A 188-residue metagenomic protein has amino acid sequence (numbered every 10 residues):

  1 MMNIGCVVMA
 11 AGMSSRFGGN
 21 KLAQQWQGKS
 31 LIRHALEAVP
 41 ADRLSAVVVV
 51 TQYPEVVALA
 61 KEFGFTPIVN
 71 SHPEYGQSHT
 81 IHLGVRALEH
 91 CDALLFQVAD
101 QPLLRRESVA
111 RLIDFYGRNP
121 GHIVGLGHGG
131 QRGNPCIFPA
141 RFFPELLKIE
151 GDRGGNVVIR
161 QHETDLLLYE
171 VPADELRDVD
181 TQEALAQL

Functional and structural regions predicted by a protein language model:
M2, P144, K148-L188: Conserved alpha/beta core of the MobA/IspD/sugar-nucleotide pyrophosphorylase nucleotidyltransferase superfamily
M2-P54: N-terminal glycine-rich phosphate-binding loop and ensuing alpha1 helix
M9-A11, V50, Q97-V98, L126-G127 (+1 more regions): Short beta-strand segments
L22, A46, T66, D165-L167 (+1 more regions): Conserved beta-strand segments of alpha/beta enzyme cores
Q25, L103, I137, D178-V179: Short aromatic/basic micro-patch
R33-A93, E107: Conserved N-terminal catalytic core of the sugar/cofactor nucleotidyltransferase
E74-A140, P144-L147: Conserved beta-loop-beta/alpha segment of the NTase-like Rossmann-fold superfamily that binds/positions NTPs
